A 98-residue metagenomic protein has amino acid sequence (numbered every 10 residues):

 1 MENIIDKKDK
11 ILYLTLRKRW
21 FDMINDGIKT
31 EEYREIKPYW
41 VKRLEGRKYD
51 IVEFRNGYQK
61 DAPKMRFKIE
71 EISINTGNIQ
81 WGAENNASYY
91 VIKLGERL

Functional and structural regions predicted by a protein language model:
E2-L98: Catalytic phosphate/metal-binding cores of nucleic-acid and nucleotide-processing enzymes, i.e., regions that mediate
